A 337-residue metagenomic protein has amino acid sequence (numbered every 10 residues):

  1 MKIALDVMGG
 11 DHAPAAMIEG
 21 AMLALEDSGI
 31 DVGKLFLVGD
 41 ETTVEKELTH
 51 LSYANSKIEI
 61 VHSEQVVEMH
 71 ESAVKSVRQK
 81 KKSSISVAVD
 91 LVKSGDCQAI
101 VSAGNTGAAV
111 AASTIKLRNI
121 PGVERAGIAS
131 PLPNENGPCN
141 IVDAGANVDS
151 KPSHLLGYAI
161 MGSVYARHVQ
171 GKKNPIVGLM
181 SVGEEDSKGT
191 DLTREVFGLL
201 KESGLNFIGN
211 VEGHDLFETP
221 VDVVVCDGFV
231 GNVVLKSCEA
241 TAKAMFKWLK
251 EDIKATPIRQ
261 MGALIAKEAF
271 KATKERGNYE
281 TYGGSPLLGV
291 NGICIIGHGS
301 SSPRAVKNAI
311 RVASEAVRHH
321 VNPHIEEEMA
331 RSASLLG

Functional and structural regions predicted by a protein language model:
M1-L5, D11-A15, I30-V32, K46 (+3 more regions): N-terminal charge/polar-biased segments
D6, L37-G39, E59-V61, S102-G104 (+6 more regions): Short beta-strand segments
A13-A16, S28-F36, T42-E45, L51 (+4 more regions): Glycine-rich phosphate/diphosphate-binding loop of Rossmann-like nucleotide-binding domains
A13-M17, K82-G95, A99-S113, I120 (+7 more regions): Short glycine/serine/threonine-rich phosphate/pyrophosphate-binding segments that cradle anionic phosphate groups
Y53-C97: Phosphate/nucleotide-donor binding subsite
L91-V110, K188, T193-L199, S203-K274: Glycine-rich phosphate-binding loop
T114-G127, P131-I141, V223-V224, G228-G337: Glycine-rich phosphate/nucleotide-binding loop
